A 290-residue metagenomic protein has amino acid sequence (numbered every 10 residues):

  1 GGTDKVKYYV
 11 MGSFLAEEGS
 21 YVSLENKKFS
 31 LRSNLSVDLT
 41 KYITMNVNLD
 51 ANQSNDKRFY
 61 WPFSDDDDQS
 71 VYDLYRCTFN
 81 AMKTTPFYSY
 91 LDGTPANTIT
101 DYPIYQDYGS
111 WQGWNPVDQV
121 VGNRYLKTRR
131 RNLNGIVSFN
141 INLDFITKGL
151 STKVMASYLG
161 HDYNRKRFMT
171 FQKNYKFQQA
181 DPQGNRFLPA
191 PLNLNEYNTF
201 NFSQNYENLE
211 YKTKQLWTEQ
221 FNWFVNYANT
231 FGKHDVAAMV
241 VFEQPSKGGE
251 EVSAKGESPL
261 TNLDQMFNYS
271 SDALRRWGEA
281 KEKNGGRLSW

Functional and structural regions predicted by a protein language model:
G1-T3, F14, V37, L49 (+2 more regions): Residue-level signature of outer-membrane beta-barrel architecture
G1-V22, Y60-F63: Residues embedded in well-ordered regular secondary structure
G19-L24, S30, N34-N132, G149-K153 (+1 more regions): Surface-exposed loop/interface segments of Gram-negative outer-membrane beta-barrel transport/assembly proteins
